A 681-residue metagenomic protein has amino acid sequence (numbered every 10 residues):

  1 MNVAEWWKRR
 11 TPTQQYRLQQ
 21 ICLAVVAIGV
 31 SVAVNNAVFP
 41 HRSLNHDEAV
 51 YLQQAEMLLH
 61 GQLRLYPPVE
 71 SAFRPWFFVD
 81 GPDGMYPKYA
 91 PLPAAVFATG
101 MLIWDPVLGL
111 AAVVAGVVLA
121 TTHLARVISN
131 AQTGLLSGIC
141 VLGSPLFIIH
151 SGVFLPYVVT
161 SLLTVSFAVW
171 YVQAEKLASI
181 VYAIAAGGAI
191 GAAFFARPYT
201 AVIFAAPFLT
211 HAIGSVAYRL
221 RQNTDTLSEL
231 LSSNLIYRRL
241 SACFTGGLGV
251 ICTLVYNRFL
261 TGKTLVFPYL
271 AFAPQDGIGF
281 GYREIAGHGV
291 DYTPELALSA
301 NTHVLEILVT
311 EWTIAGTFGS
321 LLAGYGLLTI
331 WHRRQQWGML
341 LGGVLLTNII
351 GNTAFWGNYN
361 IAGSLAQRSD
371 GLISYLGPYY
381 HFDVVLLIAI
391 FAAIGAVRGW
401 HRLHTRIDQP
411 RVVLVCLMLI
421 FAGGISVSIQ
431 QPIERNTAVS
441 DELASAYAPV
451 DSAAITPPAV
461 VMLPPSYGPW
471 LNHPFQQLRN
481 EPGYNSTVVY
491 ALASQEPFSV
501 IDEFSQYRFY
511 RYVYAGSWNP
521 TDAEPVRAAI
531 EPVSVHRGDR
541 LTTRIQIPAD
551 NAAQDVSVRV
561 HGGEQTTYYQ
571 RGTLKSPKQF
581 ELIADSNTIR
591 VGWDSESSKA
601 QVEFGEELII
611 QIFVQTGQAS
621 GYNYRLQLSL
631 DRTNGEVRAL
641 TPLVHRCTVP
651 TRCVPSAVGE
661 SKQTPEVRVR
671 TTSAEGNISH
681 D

Functional and structural regions predicted by a protein language model:
N2, G116-L119, H211-I213, Y218 (+3 more regions): Hydrophobic, aromatic-rich transmembrane alpha-helices and their immediate juxtamembrane boundary segments
E5-W6, A174-I180, I190, I203-V250 (+1 more regions): Perimembrane helix-loop-helix junctions
Q20-I21, L209, G247, L341-L346 (+1 more regions): Signature aromatic-anchored transmembrane alpha helix within multi-pass, membrane-resident enzymes that catalyze glycan
A72-F73, R258-H332, N358-Q367, P378: Membrane-lumen/periplasm interface segments of multi-pass, membrane-embedded glycan/lipid transferases
P106-Q132, S166: Transmembrane-helix motifs of polytopic, lipid-linked glycan transferases
R126-A131, F167-Y182, A193, A217-Y218: Membrane-interface transmembrane helices that cradle and orient dolichyl/undecaprenyl
S137-L142, V165, V169, A186 (+2 more regions): Short helix- or helix-capping micro-motifs that position conserved polar/aromatic residues at function-defining sites
L146-V159, Y199: Short acidic/glycine- and proline-prone juxtamembrane loop motifs at membrane-interface regions of multi-pass membrane
